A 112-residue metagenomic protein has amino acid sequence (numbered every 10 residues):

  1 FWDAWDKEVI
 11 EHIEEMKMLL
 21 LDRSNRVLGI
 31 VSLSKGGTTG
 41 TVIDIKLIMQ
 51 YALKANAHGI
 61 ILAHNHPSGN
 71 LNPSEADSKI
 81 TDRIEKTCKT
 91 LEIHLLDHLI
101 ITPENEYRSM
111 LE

Functional and structural regions predicted by a protein language model:
F1-L28: Long amphipathic N-terminal alpha/beta scaffold segment
L20-S24, S34-E112: Active-site-proximal loop/helix of nucleotide/amide-processing enzymes and allied scaffolds
